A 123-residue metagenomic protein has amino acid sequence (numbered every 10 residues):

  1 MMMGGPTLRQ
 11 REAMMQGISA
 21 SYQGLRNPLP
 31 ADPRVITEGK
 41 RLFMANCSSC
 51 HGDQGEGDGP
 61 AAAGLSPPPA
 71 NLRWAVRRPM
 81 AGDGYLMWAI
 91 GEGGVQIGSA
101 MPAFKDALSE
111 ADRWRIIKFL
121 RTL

Functional and structural regions predicted by a protein language model:
M1-A20, M80: Extracellular/periplasmic low-complexity linear segments
M1-M3, S66-L123: Extracytoplasmic electron-transfer domains, predominantly the class I c-type cytochrome c fold
P6-Q10, G57, Y85: A ubiquitous short alpha-helical element
R11-L42: Electrostatic cytochrome c docking/interface patches
Q16-I18, P60-L65: Short, flexible, mixed-charge acidic loops at enzyme active sites
D32-E56, A62, L86: Sequence/structural segment immediately N-terminal to covalent heme-attachment motifs in c-type and related
E56-G57, E110: Short, non-ligating residues that shape and space the ligands of small metal-coordination modules and catalytic
G59-P60, R113: Short glycine-/acidic-enriched loop or helix-start segments at secondary-structure transitions that form or flank
